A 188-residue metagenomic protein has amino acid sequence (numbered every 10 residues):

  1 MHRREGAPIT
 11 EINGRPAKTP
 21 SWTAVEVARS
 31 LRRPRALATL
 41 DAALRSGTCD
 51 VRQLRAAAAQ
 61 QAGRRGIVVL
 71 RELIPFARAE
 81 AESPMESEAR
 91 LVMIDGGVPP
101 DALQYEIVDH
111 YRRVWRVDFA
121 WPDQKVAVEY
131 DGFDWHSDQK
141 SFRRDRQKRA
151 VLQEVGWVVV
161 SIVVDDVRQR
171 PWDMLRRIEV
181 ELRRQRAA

Functional and structural regions predicted by a protein language model:
M1-A102: Phosphate-handling catalytic interfaces
Q60-R64, D118-D123: A glycine-rich, aromatic-flanked flexible loop/lid motif
E106-W115, P122-A188: Basic, glycine-rich
